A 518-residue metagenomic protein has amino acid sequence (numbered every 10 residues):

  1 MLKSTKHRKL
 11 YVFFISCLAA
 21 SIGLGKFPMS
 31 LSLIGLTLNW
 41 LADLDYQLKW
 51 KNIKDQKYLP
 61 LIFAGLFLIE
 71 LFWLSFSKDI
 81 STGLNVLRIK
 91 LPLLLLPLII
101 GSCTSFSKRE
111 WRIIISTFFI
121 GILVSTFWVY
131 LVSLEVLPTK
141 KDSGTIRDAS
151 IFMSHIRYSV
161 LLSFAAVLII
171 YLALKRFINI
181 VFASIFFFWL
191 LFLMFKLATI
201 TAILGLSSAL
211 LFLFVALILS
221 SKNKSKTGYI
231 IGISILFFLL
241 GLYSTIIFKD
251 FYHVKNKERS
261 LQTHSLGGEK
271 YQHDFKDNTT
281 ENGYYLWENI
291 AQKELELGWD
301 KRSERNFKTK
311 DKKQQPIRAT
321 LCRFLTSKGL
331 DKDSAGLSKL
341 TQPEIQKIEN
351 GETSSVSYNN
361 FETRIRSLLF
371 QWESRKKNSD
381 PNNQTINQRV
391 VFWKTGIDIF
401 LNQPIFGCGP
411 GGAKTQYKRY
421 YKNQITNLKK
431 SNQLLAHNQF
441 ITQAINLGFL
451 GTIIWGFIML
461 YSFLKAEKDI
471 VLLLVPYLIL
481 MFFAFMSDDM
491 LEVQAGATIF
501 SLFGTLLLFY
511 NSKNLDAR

Functional and structural regions predicted by a protein language model:
M1-Y46, L61, L68-S77: N-terminal signal-anchor transmembrane segment
L2-R8, D43-L61, L172-I185, S220-I231 (+1 more regions): Membrane-interface helix-loop-helix junctions at transmembrane boundaries of multi-pass membrane enzymes, predominantly
Y11-L18, L434-N438, G456-D488, L507: Loop-to-helix entry and N-terminal half of a specific, functionally important transmembrane alpha helix in multi-pass
I15-G23, S184-A198, L480-M486: Membrane-interface alpha helices of multi-pass inner-membrane proteins
G35-L41, L210-L213, W455-I458, L474-F482 (+2 more regions): Transmembrane alpha-helices of multi-pass inner-membrane enzymes
L59-L66, I80-C103, I113, T117 (+3 more regions): Aromatic-anchored transmembrane helix interface
L71-F72, R109-G144, I151-L321, Y461 (+1 more regions): Alpha-helical transmembrane segments of multi-pass inner-membrane proteins
F307-G336, I348, T363-R364, L369-N402 (+1 more regions): Long extracytoplasmic/lumenal interhelical loops at the membrane interface of multi-pass membrane proteins
